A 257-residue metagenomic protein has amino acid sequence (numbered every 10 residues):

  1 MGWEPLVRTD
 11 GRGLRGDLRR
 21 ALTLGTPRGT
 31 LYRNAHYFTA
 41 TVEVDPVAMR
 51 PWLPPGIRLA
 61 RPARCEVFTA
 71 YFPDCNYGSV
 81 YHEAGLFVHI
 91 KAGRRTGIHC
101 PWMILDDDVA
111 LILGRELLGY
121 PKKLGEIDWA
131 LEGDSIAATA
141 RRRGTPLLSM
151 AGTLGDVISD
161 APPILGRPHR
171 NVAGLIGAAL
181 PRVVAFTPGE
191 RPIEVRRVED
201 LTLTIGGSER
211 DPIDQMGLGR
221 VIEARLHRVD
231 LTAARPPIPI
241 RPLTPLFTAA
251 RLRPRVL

Functional and structural regions predicted by a protein language model:
G2, G11, R19, T23-G25 (+5 more regions): Active-site-adjacent core segments of small-molecule enzymes
G2-P5, D10-A21, R115-L257: Interaction-surface and assembly-scaffold signal
T23-T69: N-terminal ordered "arm"
Y32-N34, R61, V80-H82, G93-R95 (+1 more regions): Solvent-exposed loop and beta-edge segments used for protein-protein assembly and interaction
A40-V42, T69, V88-I90, M103 (+1 more regions): Hydrophobic side chains in beta-strands
A60-K91: Short, structured protein-protein interaction patches enriched in aromatics and acidic/basic residues, typified by
H82-D108: Active-site-adjacent structural patch at catalytic or cofactor/ligand-binding sites
I112: Phosphate/adenylate-binding glycine loop and adjacent helical scaffold
